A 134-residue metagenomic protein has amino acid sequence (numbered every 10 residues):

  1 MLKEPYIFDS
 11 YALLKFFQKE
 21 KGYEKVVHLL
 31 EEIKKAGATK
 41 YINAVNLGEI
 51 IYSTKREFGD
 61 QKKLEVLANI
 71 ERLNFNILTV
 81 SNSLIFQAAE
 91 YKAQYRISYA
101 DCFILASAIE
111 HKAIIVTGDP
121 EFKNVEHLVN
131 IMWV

Functional and structural regions predicted by a protein language model:
M1-I42, K55-A68, V134: Short, well-structured N-terminal submotif of metal-dependent ribonuclease cores
M1-P5, L105-V134: Acidic, PIN/NYN-like endoribonuclease modules and their adjacent C-terminal/linker elements
D9, D101, D119: Acidic active-site catalytic centers that drive phospho-/nucleotidyl reactions and related ester hydrolyses
L13-L14, L47, I85, F122-K123: A generic structural signal for short hydrophobic patches within well-formed alpha-helices
K34, E71, I109: Anion (oxyanion) recognition and catalysis
S53-R56, N74: Helix-loop "lid/cap" segments that line or gate small-molecule binding pockets
N76-V116: Active-site neighborhoods of divalent-metal-dependent phosphate/nucleic-acid chemistry enzymes
